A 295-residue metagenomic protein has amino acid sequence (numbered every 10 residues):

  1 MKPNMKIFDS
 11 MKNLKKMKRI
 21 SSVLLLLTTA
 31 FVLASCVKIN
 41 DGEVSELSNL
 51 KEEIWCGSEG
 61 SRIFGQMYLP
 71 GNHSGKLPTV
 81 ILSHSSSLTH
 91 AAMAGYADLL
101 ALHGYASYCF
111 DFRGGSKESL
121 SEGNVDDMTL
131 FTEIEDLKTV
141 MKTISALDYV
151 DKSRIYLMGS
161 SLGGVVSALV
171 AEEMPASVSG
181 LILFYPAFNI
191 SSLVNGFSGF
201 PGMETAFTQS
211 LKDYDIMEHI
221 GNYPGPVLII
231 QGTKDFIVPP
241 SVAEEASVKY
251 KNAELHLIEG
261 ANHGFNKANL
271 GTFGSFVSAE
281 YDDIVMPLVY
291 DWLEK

Functional and structural regions predicted by a protein language model:
I39-S74: N-terminal cap/lid segment of alpha/beta-hydrolase-fold proteins
L77, H84-L88, T233: Active-site glycine-rich loops that stabilize anionic/oxyanionic intermediates across multiple enzyme folds
S86-D98, F112, S241: The serine-hydrolase catalytic nucleophile loop
A92, D126-D148: Alpha/beta-hydrolase active-site loop
L99-E122: Conserved alpha/beta-hydrolase
P186-H219: Mobile cap/lid helix-loop segments that gate and shape the active-site cleft of serine hydrolases
Y223, I229-Q231, D235: Short beta-strand/loop motif that positions the catalytic acidic residue of the alpha/beta-hydrolase fold
A253-K295: C-terminal catalytic histidine-bearing segment of alpha/beta-hydrolase fold enzymes
